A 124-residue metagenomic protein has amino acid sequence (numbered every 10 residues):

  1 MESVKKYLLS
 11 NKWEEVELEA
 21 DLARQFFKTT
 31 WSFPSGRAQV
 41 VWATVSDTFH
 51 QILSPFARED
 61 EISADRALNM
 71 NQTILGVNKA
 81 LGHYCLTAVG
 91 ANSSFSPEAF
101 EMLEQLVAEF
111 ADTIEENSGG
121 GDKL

Functional and structural regions predicted by a protein language model:
M1-G36, N71-T73, N78-K79: Charge-rich, low-complexity N-terminal segments
L8, E15, V41-A43, I52 (+1 more regions): Hydrophobic beta-strand residues in large extracellular and virion-surface proteins
F33-V45, R58: Central antiparallel beta-sheet cores of small beta-barrel/beta-sandwich binding domains
S46-V89: Short, internal acidic amphipathic alpha-helical interface segments that mediate docking to partner proteins
G76-L124: Well-ordered alpha/beta subsegment
